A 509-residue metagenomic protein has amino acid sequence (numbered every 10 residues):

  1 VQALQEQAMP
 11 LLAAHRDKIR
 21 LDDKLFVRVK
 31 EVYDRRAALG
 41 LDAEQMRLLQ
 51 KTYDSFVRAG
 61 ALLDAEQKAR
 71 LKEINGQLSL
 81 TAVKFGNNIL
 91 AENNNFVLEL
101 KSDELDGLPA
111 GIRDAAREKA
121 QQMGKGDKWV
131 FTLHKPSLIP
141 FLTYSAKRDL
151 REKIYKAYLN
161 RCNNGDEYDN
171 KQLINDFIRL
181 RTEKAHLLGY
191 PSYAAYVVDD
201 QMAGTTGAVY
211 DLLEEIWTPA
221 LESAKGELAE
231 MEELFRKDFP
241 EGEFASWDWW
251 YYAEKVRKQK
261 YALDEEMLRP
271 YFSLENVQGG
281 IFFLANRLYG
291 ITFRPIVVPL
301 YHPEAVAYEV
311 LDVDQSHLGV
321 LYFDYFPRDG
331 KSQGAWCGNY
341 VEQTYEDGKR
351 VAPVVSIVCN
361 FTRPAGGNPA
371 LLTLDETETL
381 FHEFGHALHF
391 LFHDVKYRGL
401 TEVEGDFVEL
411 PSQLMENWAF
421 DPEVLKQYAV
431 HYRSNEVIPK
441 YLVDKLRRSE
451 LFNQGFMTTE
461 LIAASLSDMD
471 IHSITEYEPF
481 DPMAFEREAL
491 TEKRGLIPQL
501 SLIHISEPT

Functional and structural regions predicted by a protein language model:
A3-G204, P219, P303-V306: His/Asp/Glu-rich acidic catalytic environments and adjacent acidic regulatory segments
L48, Q77-L80, N87, A91-T132 (+4 more regions): Active-site-proximal, well-structured secondary-structure segments within enzyme catalytic domains
P299-H302, F384, E404: A short beta-turn/loop motif at secondary-structure boundaries
P364-L380: Short pre-active-site segment immediately N-terminal to the catalytic Zn-binding motif
L372, F390-L414: Post-HEXXH active-site segment of zinc metalloproteases
D375-F390, S412: Active-site recognition of the HExxH zinc-binding catalytic motif
G495-Q499: Catalytic alpha/beta core of large soluble enzyme barrels
S501-T509: Residue-level detector of conserved catalytic or cofactor/ligand-binding positions in enzyme active sites
